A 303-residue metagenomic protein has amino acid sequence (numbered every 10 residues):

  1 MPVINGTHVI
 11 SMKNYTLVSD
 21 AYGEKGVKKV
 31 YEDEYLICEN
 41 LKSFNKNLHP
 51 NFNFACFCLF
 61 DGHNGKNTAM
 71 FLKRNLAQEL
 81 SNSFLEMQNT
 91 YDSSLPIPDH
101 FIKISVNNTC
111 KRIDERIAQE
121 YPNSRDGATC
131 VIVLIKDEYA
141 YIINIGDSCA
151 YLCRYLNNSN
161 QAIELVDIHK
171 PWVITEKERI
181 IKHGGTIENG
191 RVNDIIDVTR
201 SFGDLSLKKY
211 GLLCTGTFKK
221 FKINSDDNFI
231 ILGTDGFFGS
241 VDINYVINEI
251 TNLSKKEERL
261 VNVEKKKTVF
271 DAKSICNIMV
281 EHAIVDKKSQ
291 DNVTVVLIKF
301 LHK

Functional and structural regions predicted by a protein language model:
M1-K303: PP2C/PPM-type serine/threonine phosphatase catalytic core, specifically the conserved beta-strand-loop-alpha-helix
